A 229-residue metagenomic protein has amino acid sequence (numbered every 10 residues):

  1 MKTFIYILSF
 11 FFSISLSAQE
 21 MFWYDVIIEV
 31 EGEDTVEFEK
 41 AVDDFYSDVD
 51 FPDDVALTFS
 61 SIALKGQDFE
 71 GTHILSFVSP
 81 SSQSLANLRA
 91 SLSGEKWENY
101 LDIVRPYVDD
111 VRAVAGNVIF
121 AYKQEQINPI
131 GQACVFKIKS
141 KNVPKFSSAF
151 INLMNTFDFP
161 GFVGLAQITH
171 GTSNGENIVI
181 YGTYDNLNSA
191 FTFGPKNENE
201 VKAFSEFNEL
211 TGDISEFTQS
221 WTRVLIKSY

Functional and structural regions predicted by a protein language model:
T3-L16: Sec-dependent N-terminal signal peptides
A18-Y229: Short S/T/G/P-rich N-terminal loop/turn motif that feeds into the first structured element of a domain
